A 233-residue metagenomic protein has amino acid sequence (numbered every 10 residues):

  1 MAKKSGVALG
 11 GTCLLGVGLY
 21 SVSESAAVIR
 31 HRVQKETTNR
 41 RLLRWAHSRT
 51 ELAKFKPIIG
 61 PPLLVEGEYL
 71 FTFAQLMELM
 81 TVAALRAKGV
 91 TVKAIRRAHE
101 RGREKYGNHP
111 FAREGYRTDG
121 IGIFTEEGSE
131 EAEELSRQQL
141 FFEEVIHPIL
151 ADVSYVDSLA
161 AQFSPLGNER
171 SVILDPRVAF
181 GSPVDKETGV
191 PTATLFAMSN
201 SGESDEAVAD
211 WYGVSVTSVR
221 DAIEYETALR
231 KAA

Functional and structural regions predicted by a protein language model:
M1-T12, E169-V190: Short, Lys/Arg-enriched anionic-surface-contact patches
G11-L42: Polyanion-binding surface elements
L14-L15, L85, A197-M198: Short alpha-helical segment immediately N-terminal to, or the first helix within, an HTH/HTH-like DNA-binding domain
K35-L63: Major-groove DNA-recognition helix of helix-turn-helix-type DNA-binding domains
E51-A53, F142-F180: Basic, low-complexity segments
E68-H99: A short, Lys/Arg-enriched interface patch at domain edges and termini
V90-V153: Charged mid-protein connector segments
T188-A233: Long, charge-rich, low-complexity alpha-helical segments
